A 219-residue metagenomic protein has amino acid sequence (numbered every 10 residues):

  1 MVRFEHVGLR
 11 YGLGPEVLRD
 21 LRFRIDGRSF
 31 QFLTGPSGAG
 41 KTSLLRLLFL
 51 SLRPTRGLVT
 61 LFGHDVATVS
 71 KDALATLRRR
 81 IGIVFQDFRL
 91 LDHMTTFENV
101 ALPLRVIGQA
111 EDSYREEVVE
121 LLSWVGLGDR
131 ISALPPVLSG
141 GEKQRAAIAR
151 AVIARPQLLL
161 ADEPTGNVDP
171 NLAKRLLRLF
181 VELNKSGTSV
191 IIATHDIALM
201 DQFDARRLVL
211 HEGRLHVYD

Functional and structural regions predicted by a protein language model:
M1-F4, L9-D20, S70: A short, flexible loop at the N-terminus of ABC-type nucleotide-binding domains that lies
F49: Helix-to-loop junction immediately C-terminal to a conserved catalytic motif
G57-D65: Conserved ABC transporter NBD signature motif
M94-L102: Short coil-to-helix segment of the ABC ATPase nucleotide-binding domain corresponding to the Q-loop/switch region
L134-L138, E142: Conserved ABC ATPase signature
I153-Q157: A short, proline-enriched helix->beta-strand linker immediately N-terminal to the Walker B motif in ABC-type P-loop
L159-D162: Catalytic Walker B motif of ABC-type/P-loop ATPase nucleotide-binding domains
